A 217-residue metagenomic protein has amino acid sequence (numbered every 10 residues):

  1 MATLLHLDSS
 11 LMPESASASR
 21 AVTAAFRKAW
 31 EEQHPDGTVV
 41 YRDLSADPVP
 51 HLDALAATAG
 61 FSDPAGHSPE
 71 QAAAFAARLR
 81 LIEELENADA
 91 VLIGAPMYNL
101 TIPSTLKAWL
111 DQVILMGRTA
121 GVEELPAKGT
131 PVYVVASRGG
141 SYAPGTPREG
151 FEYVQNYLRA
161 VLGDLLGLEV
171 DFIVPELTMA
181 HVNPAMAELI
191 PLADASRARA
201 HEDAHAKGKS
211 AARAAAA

Functional and structural regions predicted by a protein language model:
M1-A95, L100-L115, H201-A217: N-terminal beta1-alpha1-beta2 submodule of the flavodoxin-like/Rossmannoid cofactor-binding fold
T3, T38, T130-P131, E169-V170: Residues at the starts of beta-strands that form the adenosine-phosphate
H6, I93, V132-A136, F172: Structural beta-sheet core signal
S10-P13, G139-Y142, T178-A180: A short, flexible beta-alpha/helix-coil linker loop
L44, S137, P175: Active-site donor-binding loop signature of nucleotide-sugar glycosyltransferases
V91, Q112-M116, V135-R138, D164: Short hydrophobic alpha-helical module
G121-G167: Short, glycine-/small-residue-rich phosphate/pyrophosphate-handling segment
R148-E152, N156-A217: Glycine-rich phosphate/pyrophosphate-binding loop and the adjoining helix
